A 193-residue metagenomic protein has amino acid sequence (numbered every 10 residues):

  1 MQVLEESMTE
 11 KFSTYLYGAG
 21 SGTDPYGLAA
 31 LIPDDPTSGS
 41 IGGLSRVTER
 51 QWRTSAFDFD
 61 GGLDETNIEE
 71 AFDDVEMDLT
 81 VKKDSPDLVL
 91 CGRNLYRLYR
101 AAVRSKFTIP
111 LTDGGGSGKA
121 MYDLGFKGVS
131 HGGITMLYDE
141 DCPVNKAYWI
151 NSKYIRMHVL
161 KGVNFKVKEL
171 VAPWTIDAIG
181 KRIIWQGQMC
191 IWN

Functional and structural regions predicted by a protein language model:
M1-N193: Core alpha/beta structural scaffold of self-assembling particle/tube/pore-forming proteins
